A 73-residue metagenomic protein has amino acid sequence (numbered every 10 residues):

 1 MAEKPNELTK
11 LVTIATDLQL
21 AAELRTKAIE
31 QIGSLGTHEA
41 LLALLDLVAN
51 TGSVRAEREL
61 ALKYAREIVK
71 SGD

Functional and structural regions predicted by a protein language model:
M1-A2, G33-S34, S53-V54: Tandem-repeat/low-complexity and Cys-motif detector
A2-T16, T37-A49, K70-D73: Amphipathic alpha-helical scaffolding segments comprising HEAT/armadillo-like alpha-solenoid repeats
V12-Q19, E23-L24, G33: Glycine/serine-rich loop-strand microenvironments at binding/catalytic pocket rims
L18-E23, H38, S53-A56: Alpha-helix N-cap/helix-start positions at coil->helix boundaries
R25-A28, R58-A61: Conserved hydrophobic register position within alpha-solenoid helical repeats
S53-L60, D73: Boundary/linker segments of alpha-helical solenoid repeat arrays
L62-V69: Short A/G/S/P-biased low-complexity tracts
